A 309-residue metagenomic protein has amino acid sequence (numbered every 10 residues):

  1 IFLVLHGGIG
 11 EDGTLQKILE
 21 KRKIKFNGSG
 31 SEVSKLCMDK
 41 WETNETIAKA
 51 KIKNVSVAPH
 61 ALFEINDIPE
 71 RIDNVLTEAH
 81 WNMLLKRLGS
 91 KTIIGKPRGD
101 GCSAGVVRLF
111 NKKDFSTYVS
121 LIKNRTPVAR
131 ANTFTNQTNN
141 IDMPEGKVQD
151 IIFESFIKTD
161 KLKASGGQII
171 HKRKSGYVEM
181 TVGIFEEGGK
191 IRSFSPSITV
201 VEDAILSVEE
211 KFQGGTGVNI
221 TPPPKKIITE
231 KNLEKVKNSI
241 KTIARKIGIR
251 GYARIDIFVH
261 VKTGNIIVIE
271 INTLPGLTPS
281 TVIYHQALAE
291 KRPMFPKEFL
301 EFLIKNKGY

Functional and structural regions predicted by a protein language model:
I1-E20: N-terminal glycine-rich "phosphate-gripper" loop used for MgATP/nucleotide binding and carboxylate activation
Q16, E20-G105, V128: A conserved helix-loop-beta module that forms one wall/lid of the active-site cleft in ATP-utilizing catalytic domains
E64-D67, R98-G101, I157-K161, I184-G188 (+3 more regions): Glycine-rich beta-alpha junction loops
P97-R98, I170-S175, A244-G248: Short Gly/Pro-enriched turn/cap motifs at secondary-structure boundaries
K112-P223, K231, I267: Phosphate-binding site of ATP-dependent enzymes
I151-S155, R250-K262: A short glycine-rich, hydrophobically flanked beta-strand micro-motif that places a catalytic Asp/Glu for divalent metal
G215-A253: Internal helical hairpin/lid segments
I227-K235, R250, H260-Y309: C-terminal active-site "lid" helix and adjoining low-complexity regulatory extension at the edge of ATP-using catalytic
